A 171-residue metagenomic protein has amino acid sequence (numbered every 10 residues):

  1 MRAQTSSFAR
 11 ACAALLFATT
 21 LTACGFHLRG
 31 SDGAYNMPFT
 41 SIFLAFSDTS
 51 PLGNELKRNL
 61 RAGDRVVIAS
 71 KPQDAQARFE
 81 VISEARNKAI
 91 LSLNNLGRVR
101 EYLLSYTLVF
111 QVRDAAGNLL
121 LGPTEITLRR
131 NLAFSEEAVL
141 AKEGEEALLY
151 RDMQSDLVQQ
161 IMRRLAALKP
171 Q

Functional and structural regions predicted by a protein language model:
R2-A13: Bacterial N-terminal signal peptides that target proteins for export
T19-A23: C-terminal motif of bacterial Sec signal peptides marking the signal peptidase cleavage site
G25-L28: Bacterial signal peptide processing site
N36-F43, E137-E143: Acidic/histidine-rich, surface-exposed loop or edge segments in extracytoplasmic proteins
P38-A85: N-terminal segment of the mature soluble domain
L60, D64, V112, A116 (+2 more regions): Sec/Tat-exported extracytoplasmic proteins
E80-E125, R129-G144: Surface-exposed short loop/turn segments
L140-Q171: C-terminal/domain-edge helix-coil "capping" segments
